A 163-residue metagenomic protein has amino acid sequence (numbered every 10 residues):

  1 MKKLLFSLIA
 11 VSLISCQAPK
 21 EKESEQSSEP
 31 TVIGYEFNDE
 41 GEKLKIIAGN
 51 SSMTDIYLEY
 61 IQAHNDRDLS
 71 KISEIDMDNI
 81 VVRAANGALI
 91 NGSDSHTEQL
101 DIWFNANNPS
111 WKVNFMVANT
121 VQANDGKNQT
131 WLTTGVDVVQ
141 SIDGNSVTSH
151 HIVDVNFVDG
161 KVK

Functional and structural regions predicted by a protein language model:
M1-L4, Q17: Positively charged n-region of N-terminal signal peptides that target proteins for export
S12-S15: C-terminal motif of bacterial Sec signal peptides marking the signal peptidase cleavage site
Q17-D66, E74: Short, low-complexity N-terminal intrinsically disordered segments enriched in polar/charged residues
K20-E23, T148-K163: Short beta-strand edge/turn micro-motifs at domain boundaries
Y60, K71-S73, I80, H96 (+2 more regions): Hydrophobic pocket/interface hotspot
L69-V121, T130: A solvent-exposed, acidic/Ser-Thr-rich amphipathic alpha-helical stretch
A118-N119, G135-S141: Generic short beta-strand segments
N128-V138, S149: A short hydrophobic beta-strand element
